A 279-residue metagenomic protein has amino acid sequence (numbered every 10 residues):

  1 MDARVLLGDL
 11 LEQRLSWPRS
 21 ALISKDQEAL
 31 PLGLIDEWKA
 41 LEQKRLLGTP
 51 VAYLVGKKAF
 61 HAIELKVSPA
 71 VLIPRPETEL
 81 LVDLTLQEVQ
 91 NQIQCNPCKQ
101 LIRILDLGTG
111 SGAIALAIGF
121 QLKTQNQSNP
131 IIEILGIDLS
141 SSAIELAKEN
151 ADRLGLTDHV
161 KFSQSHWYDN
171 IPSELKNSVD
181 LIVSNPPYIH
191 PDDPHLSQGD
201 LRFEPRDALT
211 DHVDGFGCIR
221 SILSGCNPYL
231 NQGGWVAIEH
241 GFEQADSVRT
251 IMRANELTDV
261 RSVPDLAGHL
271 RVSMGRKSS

Functional and structural regions predicted by a protein language model:
L6, L10, G48, T78 (+6 more regions): Residue-level signal for inorganic ion chemistry
D9-E88: Conserved AdoMet
S16-W17, L156, L257: Helix N-cap/coil-helix junction residues
A52, I189, E243: Active-site beta-alpha loop architecture of Rossmann-like, nucleotide-cofactor-dependent enzymes
E64, E133, H159-K161, T258-R261: Conserved beta-strand segments of alpha/beta enzyme cores
L80-H195: Conserved SAM/SAH cofactor-binding pocket of Class I
P186-C218: Mobile active-site "lid"/loop adjacent to the S-adenosyl-L-methionine
V213-R276: Conserved Class I SAM-dependent methyltransferase catalytic core
